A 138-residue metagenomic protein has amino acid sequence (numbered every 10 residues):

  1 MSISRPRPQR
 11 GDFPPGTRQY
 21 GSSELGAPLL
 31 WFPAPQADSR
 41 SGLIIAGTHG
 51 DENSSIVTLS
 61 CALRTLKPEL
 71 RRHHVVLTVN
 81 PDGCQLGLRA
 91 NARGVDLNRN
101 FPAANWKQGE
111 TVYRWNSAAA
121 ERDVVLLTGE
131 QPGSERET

Functional and structural regions predicted by a protein language model:
M1-F32: Short glycine- and acidic-rich boundary segments immediately preceding or forming the N-terminal edge of structured
M1-R5, W31-A34, T48, N53 (+1 more regions): Short low-complexity stretches enriched in small and charged residues
I3, P15-T17, A34, L59 (+2 more regions): Residue-level detector of functional hotspots within protein domains
D12-F13, I45-A46, C84: A general structural-boundary detector
S23-I44, T48: Acidic/His- and Gly-rich active-site-bordering loop/insert found across diverse amide/peptide-bond hydrolases
E24, S39-S41, N53-L59, K67-T138: Active-site/substrate-binding loop(s) of hydrolase catalytic cores
A34, T65-P68: Structural motif
H49, C61-R64: Active-site beta->alpha N-cap acidic-glycine motif
